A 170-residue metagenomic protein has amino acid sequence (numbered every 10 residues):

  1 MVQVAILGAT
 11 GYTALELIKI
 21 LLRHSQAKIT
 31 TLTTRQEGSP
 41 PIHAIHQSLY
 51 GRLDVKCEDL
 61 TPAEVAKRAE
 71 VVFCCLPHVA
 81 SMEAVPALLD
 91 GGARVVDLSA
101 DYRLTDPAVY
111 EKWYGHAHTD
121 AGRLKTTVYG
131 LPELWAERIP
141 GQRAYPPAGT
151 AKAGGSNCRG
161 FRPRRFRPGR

Functional and structural regions predicted by a protein language model:
M1-R170: N-terminal Rossmann-like NAD(P) cofactor-binding subdomain of oxidoreductases, focused on the glycine-rich
